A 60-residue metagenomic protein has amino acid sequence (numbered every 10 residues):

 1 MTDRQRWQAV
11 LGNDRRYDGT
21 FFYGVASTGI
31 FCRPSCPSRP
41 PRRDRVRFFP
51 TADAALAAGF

Functional and structural regions predicted by a protein language model:
M1-F60: Mature, structured domains enriched in cysteine- and short glycine motifs
